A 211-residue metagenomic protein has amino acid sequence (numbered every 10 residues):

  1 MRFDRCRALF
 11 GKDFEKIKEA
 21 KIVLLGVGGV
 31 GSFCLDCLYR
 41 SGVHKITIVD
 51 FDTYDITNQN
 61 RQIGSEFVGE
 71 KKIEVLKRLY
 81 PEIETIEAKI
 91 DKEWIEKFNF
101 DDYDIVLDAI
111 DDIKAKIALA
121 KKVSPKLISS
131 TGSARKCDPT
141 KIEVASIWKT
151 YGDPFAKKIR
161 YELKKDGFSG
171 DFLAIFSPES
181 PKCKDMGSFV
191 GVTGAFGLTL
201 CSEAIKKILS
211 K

Functional and structural regions predicted by a protein language model:
M1-I22: N-terminal charged helix/coil linker that caps or initiates catalytic domains
A20-Y39, T47-D50: Glycine-rich adenosine-cofactor-binding loop
C34-L35, L76, L119: Hydrophobic residues within alpha-helices that form the first helical element adjacent to the glycine-rich loop
R40-K45, S124: Conserved S-adenosyl-L-methionine
I48-L79: Glycine-rich phosphate-binding loop and adjoining beta1-alpha1-beta2 segment of Rossmann-like nucleotide-binding folds
Y54-Q62, R135-S146: Acidic/polar active-site rim loop that often engages polyanionic ligands
E87-I95: Conserved SAM/SAH-binding loop
F98-I105, D111-A118, K122, R135-C137 (+2 more regions): Glycine-rich phosphate/adenylate-binding loop
